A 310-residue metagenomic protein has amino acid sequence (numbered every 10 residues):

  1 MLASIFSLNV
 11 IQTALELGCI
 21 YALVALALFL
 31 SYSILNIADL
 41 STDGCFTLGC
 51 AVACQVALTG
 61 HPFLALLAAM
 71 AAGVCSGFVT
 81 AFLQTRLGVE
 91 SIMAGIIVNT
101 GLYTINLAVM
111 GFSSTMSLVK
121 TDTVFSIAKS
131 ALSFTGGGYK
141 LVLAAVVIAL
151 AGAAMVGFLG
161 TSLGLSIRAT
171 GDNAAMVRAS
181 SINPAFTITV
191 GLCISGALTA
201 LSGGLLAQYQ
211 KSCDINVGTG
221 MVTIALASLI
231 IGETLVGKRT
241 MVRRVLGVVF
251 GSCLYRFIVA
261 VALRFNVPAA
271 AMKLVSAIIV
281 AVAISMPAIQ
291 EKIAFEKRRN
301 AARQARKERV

Functional and structural regions predicted by a protein language model:
M1-V24, V52, L58-L64, K129-L132 (+1 more regions): Membrane-interfacial amphipathic/re-entrant helices at transmembrane-helix boundaries
F6, D172-A179, N183-F186, I258-V310: Cytosolic-side transmembrane-helix boundaries in multi-pass membrane proteins
L17, S91-M93, S114, V119 (+4 more regions): Loop-to-transmembrane alpha-helix initiation sites
Y32-L87, A128-F134, R239-T240, R264: Membrane-embedded helix boundary and interhelical linker motif in transport proteins
H61-T100, I105, I148-L150, F250-G251 (+1 more regions): Alpha-helical transmembrane segments within multi-pass membrane transporters and channels
S76, G136-V217, V222: Helix-loop-helix "hairpin" substructures at the membrane interface of multi-pass membrane proteins
S91, L102-G160, V190, A271 (+2 more regions): Transmembrane helix-bundle core of multi-pass membrane transporters and related energy-transducing complexes
T199, G203-L274: Transmembrane alpha-helical segments in multi-pass inner-membrane proteins
